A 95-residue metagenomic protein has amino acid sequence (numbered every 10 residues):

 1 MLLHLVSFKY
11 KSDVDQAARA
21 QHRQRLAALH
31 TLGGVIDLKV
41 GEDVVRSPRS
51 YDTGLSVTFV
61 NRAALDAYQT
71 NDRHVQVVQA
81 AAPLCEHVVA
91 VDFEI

Functional and structural regions predicted by a protein language model:
M1-D52, V60-T70, F93-I95: Short S/T/G/P-rich N-terminal loop/turn motif that feeds into the first structured element of a domain
H30-L32, V75-Q79: A common structural junction motif
Q69, V78-A81: Short, flexible helix/strand-to-coil boundary loops that buttress conserved ligand/catalytic motifs in alpha/beta
